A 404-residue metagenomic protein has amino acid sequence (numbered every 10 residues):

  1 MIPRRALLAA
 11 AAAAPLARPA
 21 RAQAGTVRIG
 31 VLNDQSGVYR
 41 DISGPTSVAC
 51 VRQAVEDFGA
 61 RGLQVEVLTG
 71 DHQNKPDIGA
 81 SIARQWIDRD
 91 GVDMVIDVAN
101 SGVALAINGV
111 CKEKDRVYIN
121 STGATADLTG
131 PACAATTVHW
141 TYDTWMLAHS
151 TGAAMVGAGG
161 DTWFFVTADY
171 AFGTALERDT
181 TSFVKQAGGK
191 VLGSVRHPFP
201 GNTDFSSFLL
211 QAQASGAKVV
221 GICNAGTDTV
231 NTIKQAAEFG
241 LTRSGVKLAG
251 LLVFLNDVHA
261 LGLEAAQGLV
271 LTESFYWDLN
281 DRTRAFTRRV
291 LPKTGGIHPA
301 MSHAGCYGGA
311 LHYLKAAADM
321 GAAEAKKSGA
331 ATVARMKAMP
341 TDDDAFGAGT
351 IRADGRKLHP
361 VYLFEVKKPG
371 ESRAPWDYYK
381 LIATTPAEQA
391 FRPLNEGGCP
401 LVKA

Functional and structural regions predicted by a protein language model:
M1-R18: N-terminal secretory signal peptides and thylakoid transit peptides that target proteins across membranes
R18-D34: C-terminal segment of N-terminal export signals and the immediately downstream linker at the start of the mature
V27, P340-A404: Solvent-exposed, acidic/polar segments of extracytosolic/periplasmic ligand-binding ectodomains
G30-C50, G70-D77, A99-N100, V166-G173 (+1 more regions): Extracytoplasmic "Venus flytrap"
P45-S47, A60-L128, W140, H197-F205 (+1 more regions): Beta-alpha junction/loop-to-helix N-cap segments that form part of ligand/metal-binding clefts
S81, A126-D127, A134-F239, F275-A285: Extracellular/periplasmic Venus flytrap/periplasmic-binding protein
G91-A99, I119-S121, F164-T167, G216-G226 (+3 more regions): Periplasmic-binding protein-like
A236-G309, A317-E324, D377-K403: Extracellular/periplasmic periplasmic-binding protein-like sensory domains
